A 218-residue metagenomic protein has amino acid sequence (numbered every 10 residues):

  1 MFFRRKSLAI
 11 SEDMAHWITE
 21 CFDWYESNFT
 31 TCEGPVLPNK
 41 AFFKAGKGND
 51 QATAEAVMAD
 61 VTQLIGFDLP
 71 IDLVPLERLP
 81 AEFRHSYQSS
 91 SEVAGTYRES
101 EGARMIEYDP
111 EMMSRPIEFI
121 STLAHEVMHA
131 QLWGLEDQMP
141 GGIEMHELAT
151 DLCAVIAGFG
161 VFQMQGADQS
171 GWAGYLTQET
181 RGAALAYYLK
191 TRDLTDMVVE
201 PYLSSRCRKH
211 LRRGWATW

Functional and structural regions predicted by a protein language model:
F3-D23, A173-W218: Pan-zinc metallopeptidase signature
F3-F29, E99-S114: Short, amphipathic alpha-helical segments
E26-E101, E111-I117, Q163: Auxiliary, metal-adjacent structural segments of Zn-dependent hydrolase domains
P70, P116, L132-G142, F162-G166: Short, solvent-exposed secondary-structure capping/transition elements
M105-L123, G141, M145: Short pre-active-site segment immediately N-terminal to the catalytic Zn-binding motif
S121-D137: Active-site recognition of the HExxH zinc-binding catalytic motif
Q131, L135, A157, Y188-R192: Generic structural signal for hydrophobic core residues of well-folded globular domains
G142-L176: Post-HExxH zinc-binding segment in Zn-dependent metallohydrolases
